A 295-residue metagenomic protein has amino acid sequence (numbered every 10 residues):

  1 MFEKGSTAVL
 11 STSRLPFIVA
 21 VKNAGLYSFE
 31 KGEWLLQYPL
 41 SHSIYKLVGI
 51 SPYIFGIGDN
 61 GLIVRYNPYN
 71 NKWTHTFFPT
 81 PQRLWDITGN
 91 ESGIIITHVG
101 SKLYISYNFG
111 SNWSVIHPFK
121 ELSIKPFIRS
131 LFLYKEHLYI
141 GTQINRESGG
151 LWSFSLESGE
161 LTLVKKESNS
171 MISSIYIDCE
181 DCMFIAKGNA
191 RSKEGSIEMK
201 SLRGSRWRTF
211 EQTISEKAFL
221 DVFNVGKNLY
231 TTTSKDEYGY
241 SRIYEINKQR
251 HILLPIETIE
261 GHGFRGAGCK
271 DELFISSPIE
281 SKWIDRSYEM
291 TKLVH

Functional and structural regions predicted by a protein language model:
M1, E33-Y38, K72-F77, W113-E121 (+3 more regions): A short beta-strand motif characteristic of beta-propeller blades
M1-Y38: An edge-strand/N-cap motif at the start of beta-rich repeat modules
E3-R14, H42-I50, P81-E91, I124-F132 (+3 more regions): Repeated scaffold domains used in trafficking and secretory/extracellular systems, primarily beta-propellers
L15-V19, Y53-G56, G93-I96, H137-I140 (+3 more regions): Entry beta-strands of beta-propeller and related beta-repeat scaffolds
N23, N60, G100, I144-N145 (+3 more regions): Residue-level signature of beta-propeller blades and closely related beta-rich strand-turn architectures in secreted
S28-F29, R65-N67, S106-Y107, S153-F154 (+4 more regions): Conserved Ser/Thr-centered positions that define the repeating blades of beta-propeller domains
F109, W113-D178, F184-E194: Solenoidal tandem-repeat scaffolds enriched in leucines and small polar residues
G261-H295: Blade-level signature of beta-propeller repeat domains, shared across WD40, Kelch, NHL, RCC1 and BNR/Asp-box propellers
